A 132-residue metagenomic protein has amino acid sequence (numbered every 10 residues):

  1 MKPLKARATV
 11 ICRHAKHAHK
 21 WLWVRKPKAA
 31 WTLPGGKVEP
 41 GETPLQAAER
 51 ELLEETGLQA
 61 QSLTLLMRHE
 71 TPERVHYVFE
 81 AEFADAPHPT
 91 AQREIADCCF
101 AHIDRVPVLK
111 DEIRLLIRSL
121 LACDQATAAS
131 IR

Functional and structural regions predicted by a protein language model:
M1-W21: Conserved N-terminal beta-strand and adjoining loop/helix that marks the start of the Nudix/MutT-like hydrolase domain
A15-H17, K28, E70, F83: Short, glycine/serine-rich, charged loops/turns that create anion-binding and catalytic segments at active sites
W23-R25: Short, acidic/hydrophobic/Gly-rich beta-strand patch recurrent on exposed beta strands that often constitutes part
K28-W31, V106: A short, flexible beta-alpha/helix-coil linker loop
T32-G36: A short gly/proline-enriched turn/hairpin at secondary-structure junctions
V38-C123, T127, I131-R132: Unchanged
